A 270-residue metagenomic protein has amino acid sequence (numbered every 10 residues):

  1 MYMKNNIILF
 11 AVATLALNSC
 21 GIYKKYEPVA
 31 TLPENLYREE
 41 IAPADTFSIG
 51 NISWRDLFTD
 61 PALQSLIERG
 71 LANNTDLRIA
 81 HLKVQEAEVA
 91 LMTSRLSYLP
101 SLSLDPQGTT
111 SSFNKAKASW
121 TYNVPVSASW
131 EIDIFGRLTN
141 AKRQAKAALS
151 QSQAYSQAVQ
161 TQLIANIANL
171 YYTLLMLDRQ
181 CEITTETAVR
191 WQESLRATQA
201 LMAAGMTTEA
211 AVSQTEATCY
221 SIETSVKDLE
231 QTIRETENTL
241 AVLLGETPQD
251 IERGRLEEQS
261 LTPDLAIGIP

Functional and structural regions predicted by a protein language model:
Y2-A72, E230-P270: Terminal intrinsically disordered/low-complexity segments used for targeting and assembly
I22, I52-S53, T59-R69, R78-H81 (+3 more regions): Small/polar-residue-enriched beta-strand and adjacent coil segments characteristic of outer-membrane beta-barrel
N73-N74, A204: Charged, alpha-helical scaffolding/interaction elements associated with membrane systems
E86-A90, C219-I222: A short structural micro-motif
A147, A154-P270: Periplasmic alpha-helical coiled-coil/stalk elements that build and connect Gram-negative outer-membrane
